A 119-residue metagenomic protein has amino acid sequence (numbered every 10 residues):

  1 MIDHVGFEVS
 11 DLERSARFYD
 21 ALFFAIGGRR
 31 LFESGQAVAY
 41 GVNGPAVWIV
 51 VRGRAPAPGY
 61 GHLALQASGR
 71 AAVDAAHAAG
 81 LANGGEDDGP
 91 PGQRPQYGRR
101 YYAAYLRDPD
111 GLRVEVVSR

Functional and structural regions predicted by a protein language model:
I2-H4, P58-H62: Short, solvent-exposed beta-strand edge segments and adjacent coil->beta transition regions
F7-V47: Core segments of cupin and vicinal oxygen chelate
D11-E13, A64-D110: Vicinal oxygen chelate
L22, V50-G53, R119: Acetyl-CoA-dependent GNAT
R29-F32, G92-P95, V117-R119: Conserved catalytic-core motifs of GNAT/GCN5-like acyltransferases
G41-V42, A55, R94-G98: A short beta-turn/loop motif at secondary-structure boundaries
G44-A46, R54-A57, S68-A71: Short, charged/polar surface micro-motifs in flexible loops or helix N-caps
R113: Glycine-rich acetyl-CoA-binding "A-motif" of GNAT/NAT acetyltransferases
